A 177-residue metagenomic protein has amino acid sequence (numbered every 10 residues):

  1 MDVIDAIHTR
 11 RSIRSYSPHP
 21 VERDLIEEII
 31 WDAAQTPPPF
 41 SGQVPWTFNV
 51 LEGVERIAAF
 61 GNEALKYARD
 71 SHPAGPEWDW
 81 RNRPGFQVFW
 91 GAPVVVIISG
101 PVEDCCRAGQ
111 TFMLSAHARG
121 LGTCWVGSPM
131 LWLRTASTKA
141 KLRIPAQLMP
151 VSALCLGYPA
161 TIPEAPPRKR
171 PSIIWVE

Functional and structural regions predicted by a protein language model:
M1-G91, E177: N-terminal amphipathic, basic helical "cap/leader" segment at the start of enzyme domains
A6-T9, L25, N82-R83, P150-E177: C-terminal helix-cap and adjacent tail motif
A33-A34, V96-K141: Small-aliphatic-rich amphipathic alpha-helix that forms the alpha element of a beta-alpha
S41-Q43, R107, A165-P167: Short glycine/proline-enriched turns and hinge-like loops at secondary-structure junctions
E52, I98-G100, L156-Y158: Short beta-strand-to-loop capping motifs
Y67, A140-I144: Short, hinge-like loop/turn segments at secondary-structure boundaries
G91-V94, L121, A146-P150: Short coil/turn connectors at secondary-structure junctions
